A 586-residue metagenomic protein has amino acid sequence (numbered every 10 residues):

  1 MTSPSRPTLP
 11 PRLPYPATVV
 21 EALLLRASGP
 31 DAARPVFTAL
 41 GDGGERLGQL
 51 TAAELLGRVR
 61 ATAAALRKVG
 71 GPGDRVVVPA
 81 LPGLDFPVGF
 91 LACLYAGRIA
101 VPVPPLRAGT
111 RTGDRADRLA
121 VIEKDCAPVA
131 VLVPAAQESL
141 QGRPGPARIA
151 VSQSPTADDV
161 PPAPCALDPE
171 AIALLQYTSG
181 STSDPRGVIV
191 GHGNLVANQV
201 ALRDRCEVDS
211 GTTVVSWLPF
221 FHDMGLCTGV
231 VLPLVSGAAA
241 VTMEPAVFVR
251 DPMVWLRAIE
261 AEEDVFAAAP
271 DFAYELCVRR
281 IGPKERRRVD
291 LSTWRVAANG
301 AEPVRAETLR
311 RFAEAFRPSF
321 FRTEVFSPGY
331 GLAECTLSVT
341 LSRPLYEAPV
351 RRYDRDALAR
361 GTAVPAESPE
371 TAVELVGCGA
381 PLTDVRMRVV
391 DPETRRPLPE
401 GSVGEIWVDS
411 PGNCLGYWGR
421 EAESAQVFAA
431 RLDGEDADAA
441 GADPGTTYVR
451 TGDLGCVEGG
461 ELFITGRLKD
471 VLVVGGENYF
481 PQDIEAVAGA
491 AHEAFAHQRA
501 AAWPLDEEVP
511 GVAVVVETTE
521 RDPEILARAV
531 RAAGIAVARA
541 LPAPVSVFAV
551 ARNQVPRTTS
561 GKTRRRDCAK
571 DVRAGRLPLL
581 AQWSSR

Functional and structural regions predicted by a protein language model:
P4, A22-L50, A173-L175, T182 (+2 more regions): AMP-dependent adenylate-forming
A32-P35, D159-Y177, S183-D184, N194 (+2 more regions): Conserved pre-ATP/AMP-binding loop-to-beta segment of ANL
A33-V77, L81-G83, P87-V88, A108-R115 (+2 more regions): Conserved AMP-binding/adenylate-forming core of the ANL superfamily
N198-T213, D223-V265, R280-P283: Conserved AMP-binding/adenylation subdomain of ANL enzymes
D264-A268, R280-A372, R386, R395: Gly/Ser/Thr-rich phosphate-binding loop
V376-V385, E393-G401, E405-V474: Conserved ATP-binding/catalytic segment of the ANL
G452-L454, V471, A490-T519, S546: C-terminal boundary motif of the adenylate-forming
R499, W503, A513-V514, G534-R586: Conserved C-terminal "lid"/linker of ANL adenylate-forming enzymes
